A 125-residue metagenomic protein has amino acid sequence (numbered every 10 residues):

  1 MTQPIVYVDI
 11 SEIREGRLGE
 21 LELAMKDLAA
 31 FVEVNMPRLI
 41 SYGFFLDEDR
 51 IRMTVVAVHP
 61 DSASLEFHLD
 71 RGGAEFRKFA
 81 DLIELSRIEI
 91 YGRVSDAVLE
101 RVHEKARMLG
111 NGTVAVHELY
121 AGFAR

Functional and structural regions predicted by a protein language model:
M1-M53, P60-R71, D81-R125: Short S/T/G/P-rich N-terminal loop/turn motif that feeds into the first structured element of a domain
F76-F79: Short, non-transmembrane amphipathic alpha-helical segments
